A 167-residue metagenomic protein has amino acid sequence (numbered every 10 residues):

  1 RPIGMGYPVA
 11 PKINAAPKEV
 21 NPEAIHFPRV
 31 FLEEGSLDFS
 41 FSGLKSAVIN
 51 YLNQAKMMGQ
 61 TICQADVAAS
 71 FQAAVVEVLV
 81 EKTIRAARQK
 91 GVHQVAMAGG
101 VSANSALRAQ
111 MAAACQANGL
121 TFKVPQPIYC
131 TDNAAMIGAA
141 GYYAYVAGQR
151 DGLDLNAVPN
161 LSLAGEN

Functional and structural regions predicted by a protein language model:
R1-A15, E166: Phosphate-binding/catalytic loop of phosphoryl-transfer enzymes
P2, Q89, A139-Y142: Alpha-helix C-terminal capping segments
G6-P8, K45, V101-S102: Gly/Ser/Thr-rich beta-alpha loop segments that engage phosphate groups in nucleotides
I13-V95, S105-N118, Y145-G148, G165: A contiguous, well-structured pocket-lining segment that forms one wall/lid of small-molecule binding clefts in soluble
V95, A112-I137: Conserved phosphate-binding/catalytic loops in two-lobed NTP-binding clefts
G100-V101, P127: Active-site metal-binding loops of divalent metal-dependent hydrolases
N104-S105, A140: C-terminal non-catalytic interaction/assembly regions of soluble proteins
P125-L163: Glycine-rich phosphate-binding/hydrolytic loop that grips phosphoryl groups
